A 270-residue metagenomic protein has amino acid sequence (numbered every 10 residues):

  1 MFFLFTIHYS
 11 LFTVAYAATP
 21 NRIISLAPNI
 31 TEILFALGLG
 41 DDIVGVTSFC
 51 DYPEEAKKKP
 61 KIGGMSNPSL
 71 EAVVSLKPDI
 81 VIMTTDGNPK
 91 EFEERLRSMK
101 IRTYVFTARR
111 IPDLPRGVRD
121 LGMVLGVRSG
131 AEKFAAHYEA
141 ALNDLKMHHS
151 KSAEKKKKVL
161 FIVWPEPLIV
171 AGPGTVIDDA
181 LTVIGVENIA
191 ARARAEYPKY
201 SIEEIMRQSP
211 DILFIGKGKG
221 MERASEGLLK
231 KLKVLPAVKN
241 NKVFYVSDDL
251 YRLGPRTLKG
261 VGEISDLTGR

Functional and structural regions predicted by a protein language model:
L4-V14: Arg/Gly-rich low-complexity intrinsically disordered repeat tracts
T19-R22, V81, R102-A108, R119-K133 (+3 more regions): Second-shell loop/turn segments in exported
N21-R22, P68, D113-M123, E132 (+2 more regions): Structured C-terminal subdomain patch of bacterial secreted/periplasmic proteins
R22-L34, G130-I184: Basic- and aromatic-lined ligand-binding clefts that recognize polyanionic substrates
R22-N88, F92, V186-I189, K217 (+2 more regions): A short, structured surface patch at a secondary-structure boundary
T47, G174-Y197, F244: His/Asp/Glu-enriched short active-site or ligand-binding loop at hydrolase and phosphoryl-transfer sites
Y52, N88, E93-D120: Flexible loop/hinge segments that line or gate small-molecule binding clefts
L70-K77, M99, Y200-S209: Short helices/loops that flank or line small-molecule/ion binding pockets
